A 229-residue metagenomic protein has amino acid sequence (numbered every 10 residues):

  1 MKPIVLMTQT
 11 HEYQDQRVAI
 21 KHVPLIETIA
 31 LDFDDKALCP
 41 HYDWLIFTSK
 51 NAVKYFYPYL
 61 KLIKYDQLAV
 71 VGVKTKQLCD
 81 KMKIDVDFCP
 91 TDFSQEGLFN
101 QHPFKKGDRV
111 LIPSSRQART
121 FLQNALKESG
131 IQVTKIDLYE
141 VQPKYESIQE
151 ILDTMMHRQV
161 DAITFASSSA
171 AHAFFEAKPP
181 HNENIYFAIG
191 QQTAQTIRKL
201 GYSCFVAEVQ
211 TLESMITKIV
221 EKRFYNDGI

Functional and structural regions predicted by a protein language model:
M1-I229: Signature of uroporphyrinogen-III synthase
